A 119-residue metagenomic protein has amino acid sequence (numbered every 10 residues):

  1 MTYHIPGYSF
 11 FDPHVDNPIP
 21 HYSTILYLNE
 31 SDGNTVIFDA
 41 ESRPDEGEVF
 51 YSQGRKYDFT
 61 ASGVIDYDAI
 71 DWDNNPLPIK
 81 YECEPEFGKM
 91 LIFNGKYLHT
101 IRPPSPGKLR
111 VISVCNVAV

Functional and structural regions predicted by a protein language model:
M1-V119: Catalytic core of non-heme Fe(II) oxygenases with the double-stranded beta-helix
